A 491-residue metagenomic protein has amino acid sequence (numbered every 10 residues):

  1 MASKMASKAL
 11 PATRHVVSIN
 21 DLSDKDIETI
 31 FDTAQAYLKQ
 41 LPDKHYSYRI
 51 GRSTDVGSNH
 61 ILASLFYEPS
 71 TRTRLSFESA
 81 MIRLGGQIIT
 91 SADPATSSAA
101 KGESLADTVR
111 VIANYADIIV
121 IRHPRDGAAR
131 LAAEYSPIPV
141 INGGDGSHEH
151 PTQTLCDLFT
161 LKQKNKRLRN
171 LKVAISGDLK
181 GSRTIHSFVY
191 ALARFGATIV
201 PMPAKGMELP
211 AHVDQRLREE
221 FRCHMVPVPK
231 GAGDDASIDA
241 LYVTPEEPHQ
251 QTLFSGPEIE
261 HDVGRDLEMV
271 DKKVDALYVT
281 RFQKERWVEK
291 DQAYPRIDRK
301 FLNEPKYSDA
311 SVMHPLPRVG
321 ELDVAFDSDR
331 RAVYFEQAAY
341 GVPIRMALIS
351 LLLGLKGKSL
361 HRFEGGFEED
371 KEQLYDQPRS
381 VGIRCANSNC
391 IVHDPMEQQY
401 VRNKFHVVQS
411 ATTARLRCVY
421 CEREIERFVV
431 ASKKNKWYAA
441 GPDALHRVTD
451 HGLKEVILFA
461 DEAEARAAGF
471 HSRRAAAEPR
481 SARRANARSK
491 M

Functional and structural regions predicted by a protein language model:
A2-L75, S79: Positively charged, low-complexity intrinsically disordered leader regions
H45-K162, V319-V324: Phosphate/diphosphate ligand-binding glycine-rich loop within oxidoreductases
Y67-A80, Q163-K273, Y278-V279, T412-V419: Glycine-rich phosphate/diphosphate-binding loop of Rossmann-like nucleotide-binding domains
E247-I259, R281-R296, P395-M396: Glycine/threonine-rich flexible loop motifs
Y307-F363: Adenosine-phosphate binding glycine-rich loop
P378, I383-R384, Q409-S410, E424-M491: Mature, structured domains enriched in cysteine- and short glycine motifs
A386-I391, V419-E422: Cys/His-coordinated zinc-binding microdomains
V401-L416: Short linker/helix segments within small regulatory modules
